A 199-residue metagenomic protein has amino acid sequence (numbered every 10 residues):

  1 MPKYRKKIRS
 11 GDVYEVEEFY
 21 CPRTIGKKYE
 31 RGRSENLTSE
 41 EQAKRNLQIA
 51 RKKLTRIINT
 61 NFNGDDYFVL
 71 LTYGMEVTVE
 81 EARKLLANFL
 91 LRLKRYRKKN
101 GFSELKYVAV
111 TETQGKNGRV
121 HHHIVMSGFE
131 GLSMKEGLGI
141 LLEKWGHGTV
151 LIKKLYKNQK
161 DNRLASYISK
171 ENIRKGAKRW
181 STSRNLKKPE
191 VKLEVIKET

Functional and structural regions predicted by a protein language model:
M1-G118, G128-T199: Right-hand nucleic-acid polymerase module
H122-M126: Cys/His-coordinated zinc-finger cores
